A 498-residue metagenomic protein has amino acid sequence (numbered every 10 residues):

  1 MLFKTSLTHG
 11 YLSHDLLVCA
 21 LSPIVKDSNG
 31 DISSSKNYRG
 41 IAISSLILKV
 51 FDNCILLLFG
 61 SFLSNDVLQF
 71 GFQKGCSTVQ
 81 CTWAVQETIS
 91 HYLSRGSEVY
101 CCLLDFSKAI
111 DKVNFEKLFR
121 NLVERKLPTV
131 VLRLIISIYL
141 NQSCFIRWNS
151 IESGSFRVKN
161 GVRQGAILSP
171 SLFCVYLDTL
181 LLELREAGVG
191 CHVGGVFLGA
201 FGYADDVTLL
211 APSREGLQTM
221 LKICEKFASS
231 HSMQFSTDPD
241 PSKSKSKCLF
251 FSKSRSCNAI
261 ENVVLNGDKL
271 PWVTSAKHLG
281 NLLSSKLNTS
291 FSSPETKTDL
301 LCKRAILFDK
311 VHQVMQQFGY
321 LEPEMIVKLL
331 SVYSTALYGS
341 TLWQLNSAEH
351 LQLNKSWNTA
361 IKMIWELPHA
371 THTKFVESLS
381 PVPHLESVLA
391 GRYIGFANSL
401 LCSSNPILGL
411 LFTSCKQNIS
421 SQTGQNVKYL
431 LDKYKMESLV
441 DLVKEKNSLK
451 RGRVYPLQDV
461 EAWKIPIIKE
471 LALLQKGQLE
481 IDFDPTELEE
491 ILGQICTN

Functional and structural regions predicted by a protein language model:
M1-V175, T179: Conserved pre-catalytic core of RNA-dependent polymerases
L12, S35-K36, S45-L46, K126-T129 (+6 more regions): Structural motif
L17-A20, S97-Y100, P239-D240, K245 (+2 more regions): Short amphipathic alpha-helical interface segments
A20, D240-S252, H350-Q352, W357-N358 (+1 more regions): A glycine-rich phosphate-binding loop feature that marks nucleotide/adenosyl-phosphate handling sites
K108-R125, A200-S230, K253-S254: Catalytic palm subdomain of template-directed nucleic-acid polymerases, centered on the conserved carboxylate motif
S150, S236-T274: Short, conserved micro-motifs composed of acidic
G267-L345: Basic, alpha-helical interaction scaffolds
L330, S356-W357, P368-T497: Extended C-terminal regions of large enzymes
